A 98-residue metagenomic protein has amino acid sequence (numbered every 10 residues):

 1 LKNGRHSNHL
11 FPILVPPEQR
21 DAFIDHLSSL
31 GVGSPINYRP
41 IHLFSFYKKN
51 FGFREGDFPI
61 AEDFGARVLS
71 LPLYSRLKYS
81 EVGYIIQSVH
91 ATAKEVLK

Functional and structural regions predicted by a protein language model:
L1-K98: PLP-dependent aminotransferase class I/II
